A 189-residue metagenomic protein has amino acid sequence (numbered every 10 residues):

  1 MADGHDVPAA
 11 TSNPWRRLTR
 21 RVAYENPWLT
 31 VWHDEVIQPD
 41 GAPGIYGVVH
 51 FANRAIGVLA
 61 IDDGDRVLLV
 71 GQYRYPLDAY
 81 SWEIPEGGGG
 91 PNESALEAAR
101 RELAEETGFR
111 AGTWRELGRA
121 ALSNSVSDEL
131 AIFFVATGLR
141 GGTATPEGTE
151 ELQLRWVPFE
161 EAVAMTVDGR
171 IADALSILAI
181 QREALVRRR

Functional and structural regions predicted by a protein language model:
A2-D3, V7, S12-P14, V49-A52 (+4 more regions): Conserved Nudix-box catalytic region and its N-terminal flanking loop in Nudix hydrolases and closely related
A2-W15, R20, A42, Y80 (+6 more regions): Nudix hydrolase/Nudix homology domain
R17, V31, I45-Y46, V70 (+3 more regions): Hydrophobic residues on conserved beta-strands that form the core of alpha/beta folds
T19-G57, D63: Acidic, metal-coordinating catalytic segment for phosphate/diphosphate chemistry, firing primarily on the Nudix
N26, P76, N124-V126: Short glycine/serine/proline-enriched coil/turn segments at secondary-structure junctions
H33-E35, A60, V135-T137, W156-P158: Short, well-ordered beta-strand micro-motif
I37, R140-G141: Active-site/binding-pocket entry motifs
E93-T137, A144: A contiguous pocket-lining binding segment that forms or flanks enzyme active sites
